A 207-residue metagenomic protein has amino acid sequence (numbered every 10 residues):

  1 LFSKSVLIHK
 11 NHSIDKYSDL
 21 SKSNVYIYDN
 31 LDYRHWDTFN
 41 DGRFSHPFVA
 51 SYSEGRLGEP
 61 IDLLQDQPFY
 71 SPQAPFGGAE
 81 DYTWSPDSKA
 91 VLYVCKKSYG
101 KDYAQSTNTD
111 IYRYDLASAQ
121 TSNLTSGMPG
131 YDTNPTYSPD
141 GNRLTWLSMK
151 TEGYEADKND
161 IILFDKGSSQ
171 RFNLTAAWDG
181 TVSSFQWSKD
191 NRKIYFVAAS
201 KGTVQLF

Functional and structural regions predicted by a protein language model:
L1, Y82-A90, P135-R143, F185-K193: Blade-terminus and WD-like Trp-Asp/Gly-His loop motifs, strongest in beta-propeller folds
S3-H46, D66-G78, V94-D110, N123-T136 (+3 more regions): A flexible loop/linker signature enriched in serine peptidases of the S9 family
R43-I61: Blade/loop signatures of beta-propeller domains
Y52-R56, D115-A119, D165-S169: Short loop/turn segments that connect beta-strands within beta-propeller blades
G58-I61, S122, F172: A structural motif specific to WD40 beta-propellers
I61-L63, L92: Hydrophobic/aromatic beta-strand patches that form the interior of the parallel beta-sheet core in alpha/beta enzyme
K89, A119-S122, N142, S169 (+2 more regions): Glycine-centered loop/turn positions within well-structured domains that cap or flank conserved ligand/cofactor-binding
